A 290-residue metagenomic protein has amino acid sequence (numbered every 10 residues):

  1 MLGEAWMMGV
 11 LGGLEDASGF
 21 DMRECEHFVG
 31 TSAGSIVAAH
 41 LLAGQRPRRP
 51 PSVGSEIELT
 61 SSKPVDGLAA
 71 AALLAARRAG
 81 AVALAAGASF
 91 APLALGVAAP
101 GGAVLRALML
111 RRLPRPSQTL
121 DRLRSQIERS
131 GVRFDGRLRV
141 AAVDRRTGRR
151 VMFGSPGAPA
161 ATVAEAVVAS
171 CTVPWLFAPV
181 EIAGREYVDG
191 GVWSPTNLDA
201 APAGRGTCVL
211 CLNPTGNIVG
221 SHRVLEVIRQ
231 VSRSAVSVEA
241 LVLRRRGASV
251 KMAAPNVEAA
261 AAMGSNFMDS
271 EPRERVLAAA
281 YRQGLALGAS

Functional and structural regions predicted by a protein language model:
M1-T31, I36-S290: Patatin-like phospholipase
